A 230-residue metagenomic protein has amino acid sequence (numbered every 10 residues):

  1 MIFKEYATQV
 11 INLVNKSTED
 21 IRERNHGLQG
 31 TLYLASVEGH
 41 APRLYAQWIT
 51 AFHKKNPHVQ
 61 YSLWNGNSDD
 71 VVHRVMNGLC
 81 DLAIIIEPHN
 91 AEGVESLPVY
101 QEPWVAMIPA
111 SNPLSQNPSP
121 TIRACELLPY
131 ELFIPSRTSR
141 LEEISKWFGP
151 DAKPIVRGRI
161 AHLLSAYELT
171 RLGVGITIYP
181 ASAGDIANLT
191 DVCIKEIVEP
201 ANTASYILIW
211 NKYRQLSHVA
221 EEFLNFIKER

Functional and structural regions predicted by a protein language model:
M1-E23, Q29: Alpha-helical "hinge/linker" immediately C-terminal to small N-terminal DNA-binding modules
Q29-E92, I160: Central regulatory/effector-binding core of bacterial HTH transcription factors
T31-A35, A83, M107, F133 (+2 more regions): Short, well-ordered beta-strand segments
L44, V174, C193-R230: A late-sequence structural motif
N67-V72, M76-C80, I85-I86, R137-K195: Hydrophobic hinge/microswitch elements
V94-L132: Flexible hinge/capping segments at coil-to-helix
E95-V105, A110, T177, A181 (+2 more regions): Short beta-strand->loop
P120-A124, P129-A152, L216-L224: Secondary-structure junction motif
